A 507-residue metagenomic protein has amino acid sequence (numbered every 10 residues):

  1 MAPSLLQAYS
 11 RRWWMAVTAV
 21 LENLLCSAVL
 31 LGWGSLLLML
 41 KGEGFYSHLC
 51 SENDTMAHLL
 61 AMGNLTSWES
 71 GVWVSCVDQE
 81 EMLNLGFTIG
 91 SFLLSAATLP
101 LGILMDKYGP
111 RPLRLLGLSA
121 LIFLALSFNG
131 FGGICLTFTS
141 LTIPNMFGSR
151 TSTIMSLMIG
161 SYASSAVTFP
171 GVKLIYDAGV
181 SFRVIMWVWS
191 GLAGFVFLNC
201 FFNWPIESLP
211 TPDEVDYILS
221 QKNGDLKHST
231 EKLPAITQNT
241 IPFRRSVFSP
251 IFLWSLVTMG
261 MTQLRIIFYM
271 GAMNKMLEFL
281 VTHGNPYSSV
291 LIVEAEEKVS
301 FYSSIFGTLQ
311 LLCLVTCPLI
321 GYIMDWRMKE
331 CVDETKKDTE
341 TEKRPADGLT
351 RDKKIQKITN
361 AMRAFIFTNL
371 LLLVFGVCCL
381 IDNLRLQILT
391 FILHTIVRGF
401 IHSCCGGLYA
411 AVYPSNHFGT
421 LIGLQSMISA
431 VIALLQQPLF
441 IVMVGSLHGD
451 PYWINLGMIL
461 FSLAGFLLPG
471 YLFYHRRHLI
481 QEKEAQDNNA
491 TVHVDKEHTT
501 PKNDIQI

Functional and structural regions predicted by a protein language model:
M1-E80, I206, P234-I251: Cytosolic juxtamembrane N-terminal segment immediately preceding the first transmembrane helix of multi-pass
V29-L40, T237, F243-G321, F391 (+2 more regions): Extracytoplasmic gate region of multi-pass secondary transporters
L40, G132-I159, M273, L277 (+2 more regions): Intracellular juxtamembrane helix-capping segments at the cytosolic ends of symmetry-related transmembrane helices
A57-W73, L85-I103, S304-Y322, V431: Central cavity-lining transmembrane alpha-helices of secondary-active solute carriers, predominantly the Major
A96-A120: Conserved MFS/SLC helix-loop-helix module at the cytosolic interface between two early adjacent transmembrane helices
N129, G133-L136, N145-C200, T262 (+2 more regions): Glycine-rich segments within core transmembrane alpha-helices of 12-TM secondary carriers
W204-F248, L253, V257, F268 (+3 more regions): Long, low-complexity inter-transmembrane loops of multi-pass membrane transporters
R327-C405: C-terminal transmembrane helical hairpin of 12-TM major facilitator-type secondary transporters
